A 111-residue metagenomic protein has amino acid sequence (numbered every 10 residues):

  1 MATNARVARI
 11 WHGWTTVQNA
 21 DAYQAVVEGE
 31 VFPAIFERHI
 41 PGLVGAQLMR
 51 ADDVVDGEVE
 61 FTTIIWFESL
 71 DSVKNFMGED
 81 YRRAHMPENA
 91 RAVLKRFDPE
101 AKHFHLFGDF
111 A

Functional and structural regions predicted by a protein language model:
M1-A5, V44-V59, H85-A111: Glycine-rich beta-strand-turn "strand-cap" elements at beta-sheet edges
M1-T3, T15-A20: Short, charged, low-hydrophobicity "junction" segments
N4, Y23-Q24, L70: Low-complexity, intrinsically disordered short peptide segments enriched in small/polar/basic residues
V7-T15, G45-Y81: Short, well-ordered beta-strand segments in beta-rich or mixed alpha/beta enzyme and ligand-binding folds
G13, Y23, V27, E100: Extended interaction regions within the primary functional domain
N19-G45, Y81-N89: Short amphipathic alpha-helical segments
